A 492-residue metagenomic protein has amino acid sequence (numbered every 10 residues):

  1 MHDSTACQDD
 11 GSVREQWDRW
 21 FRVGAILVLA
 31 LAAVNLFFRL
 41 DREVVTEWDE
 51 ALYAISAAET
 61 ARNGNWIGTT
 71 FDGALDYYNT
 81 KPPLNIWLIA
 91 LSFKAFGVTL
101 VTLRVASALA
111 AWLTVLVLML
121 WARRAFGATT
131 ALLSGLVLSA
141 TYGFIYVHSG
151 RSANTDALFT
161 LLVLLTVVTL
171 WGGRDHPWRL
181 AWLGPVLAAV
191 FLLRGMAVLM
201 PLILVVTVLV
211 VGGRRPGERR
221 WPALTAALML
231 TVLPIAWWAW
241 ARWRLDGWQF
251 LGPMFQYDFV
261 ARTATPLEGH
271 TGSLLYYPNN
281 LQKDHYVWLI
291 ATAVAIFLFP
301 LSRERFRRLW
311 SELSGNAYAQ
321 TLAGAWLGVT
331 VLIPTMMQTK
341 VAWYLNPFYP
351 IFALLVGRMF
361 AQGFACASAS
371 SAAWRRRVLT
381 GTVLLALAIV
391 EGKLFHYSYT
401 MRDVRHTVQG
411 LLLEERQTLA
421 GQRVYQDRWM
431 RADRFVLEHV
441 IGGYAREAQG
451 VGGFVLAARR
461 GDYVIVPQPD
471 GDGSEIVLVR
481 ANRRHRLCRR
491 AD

Functional and structural regions predicted by a protein language model:
V13-R14, R124, T129, V163-W182 (+1 more regions): Membrane-interface transmembrane helices that cradle and orient dolichyl/undecaprenyl
F21-V28, L118-T141: Transmembrane-helix signature of polytopic, membrane-embedded enzymes that assemble or transfer cell-envelope glycans
V34-F38, L52-Y77, L84-W87, L91: Extracytosolic helix-loop segments that constitute the early lumenal/periplasmic catalytic or substrate-binding loops
Y53-E59, P185, A189, L193 (+2 more regions): Transmembrane-lumen/periplasm boundary regions of multi-pass, lipid-linked membrane glycan transferases
V105-F126, L165: Transmembrane-helix motifs of polytopic, lipid-linked glycan transferases
V117, L158-D175, V186, F352-L355: Specific aromatic-rich, kink-prone transmembrane helix
Q338-A369: Hydrophobic/aromatic-rich transmembrane helices and adjacent perimembrane loops
A386-R490: Short periplasmic/luminal acceptor-recognition loop of GT-C membrane glycosyltransferases, typified by
